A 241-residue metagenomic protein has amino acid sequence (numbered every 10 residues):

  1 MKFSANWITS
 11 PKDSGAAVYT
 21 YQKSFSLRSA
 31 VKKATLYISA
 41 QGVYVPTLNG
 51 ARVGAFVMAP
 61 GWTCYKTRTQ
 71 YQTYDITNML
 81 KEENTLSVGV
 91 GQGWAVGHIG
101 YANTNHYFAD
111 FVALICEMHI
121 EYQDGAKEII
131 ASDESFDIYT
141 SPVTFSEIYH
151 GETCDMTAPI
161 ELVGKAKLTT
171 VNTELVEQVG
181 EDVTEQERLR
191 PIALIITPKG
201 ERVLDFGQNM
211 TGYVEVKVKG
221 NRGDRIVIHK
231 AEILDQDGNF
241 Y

Functional and structural regions predicted by a protein language model:
M1-Y241: Extracellular/oxidizing-compartment recognition motifs
